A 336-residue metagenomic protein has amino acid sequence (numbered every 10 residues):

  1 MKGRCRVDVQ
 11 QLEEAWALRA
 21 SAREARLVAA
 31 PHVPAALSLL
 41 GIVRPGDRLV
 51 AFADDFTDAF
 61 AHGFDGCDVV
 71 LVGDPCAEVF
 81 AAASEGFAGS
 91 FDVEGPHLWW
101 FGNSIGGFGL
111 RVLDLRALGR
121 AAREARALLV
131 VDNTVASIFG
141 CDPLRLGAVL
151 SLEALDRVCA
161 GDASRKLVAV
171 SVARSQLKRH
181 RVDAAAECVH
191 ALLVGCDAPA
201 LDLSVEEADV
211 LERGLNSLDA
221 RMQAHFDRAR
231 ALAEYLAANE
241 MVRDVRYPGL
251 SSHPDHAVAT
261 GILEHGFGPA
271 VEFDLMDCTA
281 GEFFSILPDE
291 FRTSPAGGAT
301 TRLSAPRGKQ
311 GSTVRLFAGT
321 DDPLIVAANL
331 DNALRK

Functional and structural regions predicted by a protein language model:
M1-D8, S175-G195, F291-R302: Mobile, glycine-enriched helix-loop/loop "lid" segments at the mouths of ligand-binding/catalytic clefts that gate
M1-V7, Q11-L18, S312-F317: N-terminal "arm"/small-domain region of PLP-dependent enzymes with the aminotransferase-like
G3, A160-G161, R213, S217-A220 (+3 more regions): Generic structural "secondary-structure junction" signal
A15-N239: Conserved PLP-enzyme active-site core in the AAT-like
G119, D331-L334: A structural alpha-helix within SAM-dependent methyltransferase catalytic domains
M241-A318, I325-D331: Conserved C-terminal alpha-helix-loop-beta "cap" of PLP-dependent enzymes that closes/shapes the active-site mouth
